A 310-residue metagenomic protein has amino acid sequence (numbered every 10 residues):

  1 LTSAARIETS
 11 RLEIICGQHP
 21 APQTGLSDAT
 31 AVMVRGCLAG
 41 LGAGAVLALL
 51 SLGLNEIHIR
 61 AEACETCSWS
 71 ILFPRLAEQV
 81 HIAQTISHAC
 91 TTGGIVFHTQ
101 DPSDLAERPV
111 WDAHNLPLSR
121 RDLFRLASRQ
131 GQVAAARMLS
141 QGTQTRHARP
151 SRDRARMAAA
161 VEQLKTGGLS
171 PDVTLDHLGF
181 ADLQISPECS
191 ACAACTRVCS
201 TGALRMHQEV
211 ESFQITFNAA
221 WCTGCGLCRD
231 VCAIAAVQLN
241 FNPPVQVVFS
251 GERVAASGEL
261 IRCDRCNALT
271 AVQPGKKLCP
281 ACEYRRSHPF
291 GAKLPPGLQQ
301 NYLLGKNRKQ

Functional and structural regions predicted by a protein language model:
L1-G44, L50, E65-C67, A235-Q310: Flanking helices and flexible, charged tails adjoining ferredoxin-like Fe-S electron-transfer domains in multi-subunit
I14, V96-D101: Extended hydrophobic secondary-structure segments that form protein cores and membrane-embedded regions
G36-F97: Cofactor-cradling patches in redox/metallo enzymes
A43-L47, R121, R197, G226 (+1 more regions): Short alpha-helical basic/polar micro-motif
I82-C90, Q130, R285, P289: Change "in soluble alpha/beta enzymes" to "in soluble alpha/beta proteins
Q100-E211, A220-W221, Q238-R262, L269 (+3 more regions): Ferredoxin-type iron-sulfur electron-transfer modules and their immediate structural context
I215-G224, R229-V237: Extended hydrophobic/aromatic segments used for targeting, binding, or gating
